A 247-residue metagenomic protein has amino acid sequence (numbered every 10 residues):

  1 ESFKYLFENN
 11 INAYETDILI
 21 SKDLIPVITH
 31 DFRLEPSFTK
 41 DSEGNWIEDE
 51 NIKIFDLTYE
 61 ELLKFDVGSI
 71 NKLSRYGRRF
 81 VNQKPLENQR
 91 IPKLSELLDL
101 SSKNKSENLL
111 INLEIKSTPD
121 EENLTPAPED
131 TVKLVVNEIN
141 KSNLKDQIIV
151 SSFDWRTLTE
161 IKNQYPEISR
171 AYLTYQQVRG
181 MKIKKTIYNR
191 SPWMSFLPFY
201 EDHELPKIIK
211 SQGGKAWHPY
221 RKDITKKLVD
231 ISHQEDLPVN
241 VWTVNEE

Functional and structural regions predicted by a protein language model:
E1-E247: Phosphate-group recognition and catalysis centered on beta-loop-alpha active-site segments
